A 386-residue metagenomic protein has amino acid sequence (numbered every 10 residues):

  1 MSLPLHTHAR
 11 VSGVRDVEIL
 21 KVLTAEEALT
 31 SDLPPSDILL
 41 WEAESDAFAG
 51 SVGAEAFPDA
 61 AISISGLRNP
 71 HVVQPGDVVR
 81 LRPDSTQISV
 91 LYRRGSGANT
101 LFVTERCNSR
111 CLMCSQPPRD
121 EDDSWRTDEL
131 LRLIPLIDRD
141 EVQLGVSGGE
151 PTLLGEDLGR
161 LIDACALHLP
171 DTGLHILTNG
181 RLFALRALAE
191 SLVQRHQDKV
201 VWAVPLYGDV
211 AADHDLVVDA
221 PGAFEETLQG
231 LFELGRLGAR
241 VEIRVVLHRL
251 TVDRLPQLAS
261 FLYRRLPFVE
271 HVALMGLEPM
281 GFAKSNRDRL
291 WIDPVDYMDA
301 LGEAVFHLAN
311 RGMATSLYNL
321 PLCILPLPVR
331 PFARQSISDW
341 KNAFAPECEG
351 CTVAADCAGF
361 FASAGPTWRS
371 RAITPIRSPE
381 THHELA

Functional and structural regions predicted by a protein language model:
M1-G97, A300-L301, A309-T315: Flexible, acidic/Gly-rich N-terminal and inter-domain linker regions that tether and position cofactor-handling modules
S2-G13, L327-A386: Flexible mid-to-C-terminal extensions adjoining Fe-S/redox cofactors in radical SAM and related proteins
L91-D128: Canonical Radical SAM [4Fe-4S] cluster-binding loop centered on the CxxxCxxC motif and its immediate flanking residues
C114-R126, R139-L154, C165-L185, H196-L228 (+2 more regions): Core AdoMet radical
L133-L153, A372-A386: Short Fe-S-cluster ligation motifs
L144, K199-W202, E225-D288, P294-L320: Conserved C-terminal portion of the radical SAM core fold that forms the substrate/S-adenosylmethionine-binding
E156-D163, A184-Q194, D253-F261: Distinct, well-ordered alpha-helical segments
D163-A166, D253-E270, P326-N342: Short, electropositive alpha-helical surface patch
